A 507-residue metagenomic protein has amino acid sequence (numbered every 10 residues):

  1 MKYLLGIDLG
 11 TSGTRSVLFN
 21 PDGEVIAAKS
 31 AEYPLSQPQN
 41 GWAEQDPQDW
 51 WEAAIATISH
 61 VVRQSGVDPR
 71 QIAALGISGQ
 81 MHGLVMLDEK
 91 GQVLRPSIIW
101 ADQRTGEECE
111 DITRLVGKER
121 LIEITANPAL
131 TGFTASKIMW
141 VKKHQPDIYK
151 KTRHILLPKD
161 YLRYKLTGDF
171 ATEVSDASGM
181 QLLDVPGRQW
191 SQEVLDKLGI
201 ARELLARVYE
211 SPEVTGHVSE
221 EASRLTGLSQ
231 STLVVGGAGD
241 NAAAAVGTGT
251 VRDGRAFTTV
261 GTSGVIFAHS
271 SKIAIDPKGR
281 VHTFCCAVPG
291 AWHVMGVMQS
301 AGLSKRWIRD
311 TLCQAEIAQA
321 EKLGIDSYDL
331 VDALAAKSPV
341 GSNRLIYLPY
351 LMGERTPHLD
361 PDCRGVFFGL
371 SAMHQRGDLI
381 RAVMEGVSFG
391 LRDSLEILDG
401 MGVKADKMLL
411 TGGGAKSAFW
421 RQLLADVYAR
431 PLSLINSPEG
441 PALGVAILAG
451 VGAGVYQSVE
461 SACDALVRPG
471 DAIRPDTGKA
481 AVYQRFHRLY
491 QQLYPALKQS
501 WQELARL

Functional and structural regions predicted by a protein language model:
M1-R95, E123, K151, A206 (+6 more regions): N-terminal glycine/serine-rich phosphate-binding loop of ATP-dependent small-molecule kinases, especially carbohydrate
L5-G6, P47, G106, T113-A135 (+5 more regions): Active-site core segments that coordinate phosphate-bearing ligands/cofactors across diverse enzyme families
A31-Y33, E210, P475: Active-site donor-binding loop signature of nucleotide-sugar glycosyltransferases
P34-Q37, Q103-T105, G302-L303: A short local loop/turn or secondary-structure capping micro-motif enriched for an aromatic residue
R63-W100, P128-T134, R163-D184, R207-E210 (+1 more regions): Short beta-strand-loop/turn "lid" adjacent to the catalytic site in phosphate-handling enzymes
E203: Catalytic pocket of metal/acid-base enzymes, prominently hydrolases
